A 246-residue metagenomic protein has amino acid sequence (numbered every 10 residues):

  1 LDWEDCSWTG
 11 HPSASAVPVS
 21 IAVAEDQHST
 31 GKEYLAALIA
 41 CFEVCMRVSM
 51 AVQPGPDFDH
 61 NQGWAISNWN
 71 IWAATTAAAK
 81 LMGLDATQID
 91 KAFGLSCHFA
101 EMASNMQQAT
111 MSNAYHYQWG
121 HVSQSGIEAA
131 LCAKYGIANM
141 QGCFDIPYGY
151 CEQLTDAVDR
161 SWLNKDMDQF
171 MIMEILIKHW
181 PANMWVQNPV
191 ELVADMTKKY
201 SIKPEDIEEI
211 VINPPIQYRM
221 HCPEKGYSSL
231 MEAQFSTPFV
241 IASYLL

Functional and structural regions predicted by a protein language model:
L1-V48, V52: Hydrophobic alpha-helical hairpins/lids featuring a short glycine-rich hinge
S7-S15, Y34-L38, D57-I71, Y115-H121 (+2 more regions): Active-site nucleophile and cofactor-binding loops and adjacent substrate-binding regions of central metabolic enzymes
A14-P18, W72-A73, Q187-V190, F235 (+1 more regions): A generic alpha-helix surface/boundary motif
I21-Q27, A77-D85, Y244-L246: Alpha-helix C-terminal capping segments
M50, A65-I71, T76-I212, I216-E224 (+1 more regions): Functionally critical mobile loop/hinge segments
P56-D57, T110: Membrane-interface helix caps and helix-loop-helix hairpins in membrane proteins
I216-Q217, H221-L246: Active-site loop ensemble at the mouth of alpha/beta enzyme cores that anchors a bound cofactor
